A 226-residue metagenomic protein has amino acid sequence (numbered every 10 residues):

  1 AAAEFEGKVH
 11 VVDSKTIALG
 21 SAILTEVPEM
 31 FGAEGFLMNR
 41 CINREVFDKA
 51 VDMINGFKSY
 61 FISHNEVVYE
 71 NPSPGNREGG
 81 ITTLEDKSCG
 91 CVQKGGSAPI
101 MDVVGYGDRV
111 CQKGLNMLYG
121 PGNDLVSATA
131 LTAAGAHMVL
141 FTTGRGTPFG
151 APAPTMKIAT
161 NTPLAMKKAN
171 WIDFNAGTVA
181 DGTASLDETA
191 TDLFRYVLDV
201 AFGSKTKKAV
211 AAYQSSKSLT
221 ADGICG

Functional and structural regions predicted by a protein language model:
A1-K208: Anaerobic metallocofactor- and corrinoid-dependent redox/one-carbon enzyme cores, especially those from methanogenesis
T206-G226: Short acidic, glycine/serine/threonine-rich helix-capping segments at coil-helix boundaries
